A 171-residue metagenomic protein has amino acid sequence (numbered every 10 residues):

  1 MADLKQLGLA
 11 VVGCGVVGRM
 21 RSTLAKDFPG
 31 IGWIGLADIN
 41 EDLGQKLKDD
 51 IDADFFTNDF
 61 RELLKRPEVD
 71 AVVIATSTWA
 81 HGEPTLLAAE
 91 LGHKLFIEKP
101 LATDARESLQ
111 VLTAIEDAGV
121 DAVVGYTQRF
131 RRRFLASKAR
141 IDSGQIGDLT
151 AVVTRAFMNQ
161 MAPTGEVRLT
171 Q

Functional and structural regions predicted by a protein language model:
M1-I51: N-terminal Rossmann-like dinucleotide-binding module
G30, E68, Q145-D148: Glycine-centered tight turns that cap/initiate beta-strands
L36, V72, V152: Receiver (REC) domain switch-region micro-motif
I51-A114: Beta-loop-alpha module in the N-terminal Rossmann-like domain of NAD(P)-dependent dehydrogenases, especially those
Q110-T127, G147-V152: Rossmann-fold dehydrogenase core element
Q128-Q171: Predominantly a Rossmann-like dinucleotide-binding segment in NAD(P)-dependent oxidoreductases
